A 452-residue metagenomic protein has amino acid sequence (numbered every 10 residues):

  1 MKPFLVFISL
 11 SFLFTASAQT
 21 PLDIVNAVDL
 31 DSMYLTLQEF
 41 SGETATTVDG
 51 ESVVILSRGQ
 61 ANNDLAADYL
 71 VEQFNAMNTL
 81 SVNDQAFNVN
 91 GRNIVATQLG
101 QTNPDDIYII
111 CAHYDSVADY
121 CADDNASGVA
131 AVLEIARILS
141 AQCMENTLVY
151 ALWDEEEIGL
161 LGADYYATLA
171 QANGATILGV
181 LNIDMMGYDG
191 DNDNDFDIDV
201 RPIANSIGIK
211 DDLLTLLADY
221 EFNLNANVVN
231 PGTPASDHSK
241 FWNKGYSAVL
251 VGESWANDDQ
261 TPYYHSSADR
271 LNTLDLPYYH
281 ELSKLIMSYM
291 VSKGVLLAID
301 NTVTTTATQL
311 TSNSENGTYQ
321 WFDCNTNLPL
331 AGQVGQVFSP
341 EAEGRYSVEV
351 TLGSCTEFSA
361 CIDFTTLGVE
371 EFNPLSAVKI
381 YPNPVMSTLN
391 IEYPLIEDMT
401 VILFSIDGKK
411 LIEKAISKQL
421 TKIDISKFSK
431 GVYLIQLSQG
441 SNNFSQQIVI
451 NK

Functional and structural regions predicted by a protein language model:
F4-T15: Sec-dependent N-terminal signal peptides
V6, T318-P329, F338-R345, C355 (+2 more regions): C-terminal outer-membrane/trafficking sorting elements
Q19-N62, D115, Y188, D259-R270: N-terminal capping segment at the start of a domain
L35, G42-L99: A non-catalytic alpha/beta surface segment that caps or lines the substrate-entry region of metallo-dependent hydrolase
S116-N205, H238: Acidic/histidine-rich catalytic neighborhood of metal-dependent amide-processing enzymes
D191-A298: Active-site-adjacent substrate-binding region of metalloamidase/peptidase-like peptide-processing proteins
T305-S314, T388-E392: A short beta-strand segment in extracellular, disulfide-stabilized domains
E341-S347, L352-L367: Short, compositionally biased serine/threonine- and acidic-rich segments at solvent-exposed termini, linkers, or domain
